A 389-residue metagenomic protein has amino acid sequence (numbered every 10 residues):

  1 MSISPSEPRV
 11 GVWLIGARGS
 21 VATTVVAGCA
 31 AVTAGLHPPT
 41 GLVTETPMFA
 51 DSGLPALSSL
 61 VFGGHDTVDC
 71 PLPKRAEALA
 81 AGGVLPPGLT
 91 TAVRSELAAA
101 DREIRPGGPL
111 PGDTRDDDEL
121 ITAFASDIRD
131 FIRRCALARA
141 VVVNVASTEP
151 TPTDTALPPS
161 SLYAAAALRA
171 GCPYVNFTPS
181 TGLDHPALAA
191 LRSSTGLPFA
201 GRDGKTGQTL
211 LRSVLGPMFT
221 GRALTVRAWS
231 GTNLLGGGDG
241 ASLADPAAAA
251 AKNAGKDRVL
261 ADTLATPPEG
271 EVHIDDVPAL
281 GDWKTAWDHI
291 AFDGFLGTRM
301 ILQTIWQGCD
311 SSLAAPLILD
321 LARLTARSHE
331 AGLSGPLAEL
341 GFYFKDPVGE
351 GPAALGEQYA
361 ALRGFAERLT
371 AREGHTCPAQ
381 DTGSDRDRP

Functional and structural regions predicted by a protein language model:
S2-A165, R169-A170, Y174-V175, P186-A190 (+3 more regions): Metallocofactor- and cofactor-centric catalytic cores in central/energy metabolism, strongly enriched
W13-G16, Q208-S334, A338: Active-site-lining helix/loop region of Rossmann-like oxidoreductase modules
T33-F49, G53-L54, R169-V175, P179-A241: Catalytic or ion-translocation cores adjacent to nucleophile or general acid/base/metal-coordination motifs in diverse
L157, T181-H185, W283-I290: Short, functional N-terminal and low-complexity linear motifs
L162-A167, L188-R192, T266, F292-R299: Short amphipathic alpha-helical segments, especially helix-boundary/capping motifs
